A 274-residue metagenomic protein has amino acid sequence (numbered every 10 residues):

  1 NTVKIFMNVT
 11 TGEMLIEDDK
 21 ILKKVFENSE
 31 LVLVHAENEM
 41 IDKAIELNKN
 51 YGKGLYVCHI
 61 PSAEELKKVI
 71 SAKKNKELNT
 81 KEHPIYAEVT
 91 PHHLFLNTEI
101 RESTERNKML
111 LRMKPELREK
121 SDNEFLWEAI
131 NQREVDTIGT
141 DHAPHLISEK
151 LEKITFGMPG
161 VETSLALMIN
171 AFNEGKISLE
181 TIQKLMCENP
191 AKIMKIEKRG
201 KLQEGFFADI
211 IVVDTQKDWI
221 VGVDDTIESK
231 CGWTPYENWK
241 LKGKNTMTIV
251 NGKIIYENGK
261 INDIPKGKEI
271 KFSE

Functional and structural regions predicted by a protein language model:
N1-I138: Histidine/acidic residue-rich metal-binding segments in metalloenzymes
M7, H59, H142, T215 (+1 more regions): Residues that line or immediately flank small-molecule/substrate-binding pockets and catalytic motifs
E39-K43, K49-G52, N131-I138, H142-K217: His/Asp/Glu-enriched, well-ordered alpha-helical/loop segment that forms or immediately abuts the divalent-metal
G52-G54, S62-N75, E82-Y86, P91 (+3 more regions): Short, electropositive alpha-helical surface patch
G54-V57, R112-R118, I169-E174, M194-K195 (+1 more regions): Short, well-ordered beta-strand elements within core beta-sheets of diverse protein domains
L111, E149-T155, C231-P235: Short beta-alpha connecting loops at secondary-structure transitions that line or flank enzyme active sites
P115, S178-T181, V223-S229: Short, positively charged
F207-I270: C-terminal cap of metal-dependent C-N hydrolases
